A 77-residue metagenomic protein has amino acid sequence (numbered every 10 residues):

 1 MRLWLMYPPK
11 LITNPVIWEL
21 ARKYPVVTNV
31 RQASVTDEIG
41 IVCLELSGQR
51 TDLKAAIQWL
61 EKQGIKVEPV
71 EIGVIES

Functional and structural regions predicted by a protein language model:
M1-G40, E45-S77: Long, contiguous binding/interaction regions
